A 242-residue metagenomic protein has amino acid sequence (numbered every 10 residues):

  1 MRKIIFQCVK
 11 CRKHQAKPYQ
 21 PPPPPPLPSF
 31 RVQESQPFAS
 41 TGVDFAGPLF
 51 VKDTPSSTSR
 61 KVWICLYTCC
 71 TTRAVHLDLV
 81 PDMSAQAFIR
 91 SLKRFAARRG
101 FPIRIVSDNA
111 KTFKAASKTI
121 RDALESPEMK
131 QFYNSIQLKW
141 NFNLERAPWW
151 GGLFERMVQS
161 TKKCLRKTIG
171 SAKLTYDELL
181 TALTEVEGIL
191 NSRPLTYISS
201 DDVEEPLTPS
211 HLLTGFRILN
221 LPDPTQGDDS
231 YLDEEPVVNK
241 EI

Functional and structural regions predicted by a protein language model:
M1-G42: Amphipathic alpha-helical
C8, K118, Q131-I242: Domain-scale segment recognizer with a strong primary affinity for retroviral/LTR-retrotransposon integrase
A16, P23, D53-S56, D78-P81 (+6 more regions): Short coil/turn segments at secondary-structure boundaries
S29-S35, K118-N134: Acidic, Ser/Thr-rich peripheral helices and adjacent loops at domain boundaries
Q33-H76, P81: An active-site-proximal beta-strand-loop segment
S56, C70-T72, F95-I103, Q131-Q137 (+1 more regions): Secondary-structure transition/capping motifs at alpha-helix termini and the adjoining loop/turn into the next element
R60-K61, L77-G100: Active-site beta-loop-alpha junctions of metal-dependent nucleic acid enzymes, especially the RNase H-like/DDE
A97-I120, L144: Acidic/histidine-rich, metal-coordinating catalytic segments
